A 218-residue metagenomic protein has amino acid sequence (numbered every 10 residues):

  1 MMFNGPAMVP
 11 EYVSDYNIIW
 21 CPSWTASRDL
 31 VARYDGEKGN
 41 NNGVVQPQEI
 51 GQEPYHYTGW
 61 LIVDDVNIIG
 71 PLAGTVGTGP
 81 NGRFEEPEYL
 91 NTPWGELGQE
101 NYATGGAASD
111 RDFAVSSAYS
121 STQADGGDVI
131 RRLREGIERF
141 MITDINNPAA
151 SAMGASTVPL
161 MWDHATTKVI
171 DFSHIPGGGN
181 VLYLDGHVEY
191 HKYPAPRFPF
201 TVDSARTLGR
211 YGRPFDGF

Functional and structural regions predicted by a protein language model:
M1-F218: Short, well-structured segments within or immediately adjacent to enzyme catalytic domains that line ligand-binding
